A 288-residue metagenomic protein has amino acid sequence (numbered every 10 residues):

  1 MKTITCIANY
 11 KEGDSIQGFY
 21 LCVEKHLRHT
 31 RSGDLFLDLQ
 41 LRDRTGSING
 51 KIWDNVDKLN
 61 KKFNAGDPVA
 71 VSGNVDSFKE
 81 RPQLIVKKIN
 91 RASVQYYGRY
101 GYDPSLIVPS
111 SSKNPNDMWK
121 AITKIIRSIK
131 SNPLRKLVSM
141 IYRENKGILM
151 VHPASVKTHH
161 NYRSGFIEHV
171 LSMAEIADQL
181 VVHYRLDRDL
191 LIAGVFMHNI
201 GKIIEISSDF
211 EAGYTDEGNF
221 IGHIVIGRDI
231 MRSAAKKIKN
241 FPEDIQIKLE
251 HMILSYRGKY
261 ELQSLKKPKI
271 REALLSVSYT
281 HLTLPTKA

Functional and structural regions predicted by a protein language model:
M1-I16: OB-fold nucleic-acid-binding modules
E24-L35, G46-K51, N55-P104: OB-fold single-stranded nucleic acid-binding module
D38-D43: Short, acidic/hydrophobic/Gly-rich beta-strand patch recurrent on exposed beta strands that often constitutes part
K87-M150: Extended, charge-rich, solvent-exposed interface segments
L134-E175, M197-G201: A short mid-domain helix/strand-loop element embedded in enzyme catalytic domains that forms or borders the active-site
T158-Y162, E168, Q179-Y279: Divalent metal-dependent catalytic cores for phosphoryl transfer on phosphate-bearing substrates
T280-T286: Conserved small/polar residues in nucleotide/adenosyl-binding loops
